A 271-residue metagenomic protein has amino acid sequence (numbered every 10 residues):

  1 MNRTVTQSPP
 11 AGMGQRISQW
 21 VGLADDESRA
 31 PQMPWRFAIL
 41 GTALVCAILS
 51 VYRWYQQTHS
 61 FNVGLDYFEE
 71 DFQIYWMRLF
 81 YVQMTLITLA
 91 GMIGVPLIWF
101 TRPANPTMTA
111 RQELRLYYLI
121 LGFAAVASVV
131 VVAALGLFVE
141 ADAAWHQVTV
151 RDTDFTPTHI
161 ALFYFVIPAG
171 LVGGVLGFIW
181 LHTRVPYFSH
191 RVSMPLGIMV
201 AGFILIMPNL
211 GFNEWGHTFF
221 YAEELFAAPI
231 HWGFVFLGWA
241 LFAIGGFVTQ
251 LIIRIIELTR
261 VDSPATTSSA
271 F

Functional and structural regions predicted by a protein language model:
N2, S18-V45, A110-V126, R184-M199 (+1 more regions): Alpha-helical transmembrane segments and their helix-start/interface "positive-inside/aromatic belt" motifs in integral
T6-Q7, W99-A125, T183-N209, V261-F271: Cytoplasmic juxtamembrane regions at transmembrane-helix boundaries
T42-S60: Alpha-helical transmembrane segments of multi-pass membrane proteins
A47, M194-F271: C-terminal transmembrane-bundle signature of multipass membrane proteins, characterized by strong activation on
T58-M77: Perimembrane loop-to-helix junctions flanking transmembrane segments
D71-G91, L119-G122: Interfacial helix-start motif at the membrane-water boundary
M84-P96, I160-I179, W239-A243: Generic alpha-helical transmembrane segments
V126-H190: Membrane-proximal helix-loop-helix units in multi-pass membrane proteins
